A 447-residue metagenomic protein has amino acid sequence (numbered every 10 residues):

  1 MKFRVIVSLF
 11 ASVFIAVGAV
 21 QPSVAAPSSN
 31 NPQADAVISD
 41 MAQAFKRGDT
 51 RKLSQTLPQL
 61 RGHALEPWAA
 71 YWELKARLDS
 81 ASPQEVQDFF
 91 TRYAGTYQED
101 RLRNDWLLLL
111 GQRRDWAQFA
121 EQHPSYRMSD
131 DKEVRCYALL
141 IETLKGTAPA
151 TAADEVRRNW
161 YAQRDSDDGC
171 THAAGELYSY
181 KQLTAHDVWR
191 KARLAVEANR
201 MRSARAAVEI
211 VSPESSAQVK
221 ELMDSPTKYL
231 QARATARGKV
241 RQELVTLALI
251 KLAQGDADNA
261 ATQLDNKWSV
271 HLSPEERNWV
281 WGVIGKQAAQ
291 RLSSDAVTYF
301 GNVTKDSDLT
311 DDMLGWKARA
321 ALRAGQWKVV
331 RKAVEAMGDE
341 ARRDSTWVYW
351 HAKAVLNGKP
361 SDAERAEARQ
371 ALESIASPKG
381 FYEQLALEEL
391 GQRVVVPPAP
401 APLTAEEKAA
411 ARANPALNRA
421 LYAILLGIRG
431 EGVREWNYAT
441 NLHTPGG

Functional and structural regions predicted by a protein language model:
M1-V5: Positively charged n-region of N-terminal signal peptides that target proteins for export
S8-G18: Bacterial N-terminal signal peptides
V20-G447: Cell-wall glycan-active module
